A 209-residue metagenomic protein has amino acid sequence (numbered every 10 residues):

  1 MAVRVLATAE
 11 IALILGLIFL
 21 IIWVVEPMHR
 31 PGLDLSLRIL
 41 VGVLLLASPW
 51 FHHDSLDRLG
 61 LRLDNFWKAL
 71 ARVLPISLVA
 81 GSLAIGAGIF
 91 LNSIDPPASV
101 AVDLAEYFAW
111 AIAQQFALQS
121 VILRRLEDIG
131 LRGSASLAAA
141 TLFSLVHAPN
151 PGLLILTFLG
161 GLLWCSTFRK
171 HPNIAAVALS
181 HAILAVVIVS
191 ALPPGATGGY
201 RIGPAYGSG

Functional and structural regions predicted by a protein language model:
M1-L15, R38-I39, D54-S82, D103 (+1 more regions): Interfacial transmembrane-helix boundary/kink motif in multi-pass membrane proteins
M1-L56, V189-G209: N-terminal, membrane-interfacial amphipathic/helix-forming hydrophobic leader that caps and precedes the first
I14-V24, V79-G88, A140-P149, I183-P193: Aromatic-anchored segments of alpha-helical transmembrane domains
H29-R38, D95-A101, P151-F158: Short, aromatic-rich membrane-interface segments at the entry and exit of alpha-helical transmembrane domains
D34, L61, A69, V121 (+2 more regions): Alpha-helical transmembrane segments and their helix-entry boundary regions
I39, L70, L74, L78 (+8 more regions): Residue-level signature of the transmembrane alpha-helical core of multi-pass small-molecule transporters
S48, A84-I85, I89-L145: Function-critical hydrophobic alpha-helical transmembrane segments in multi-pass membrane proteins
L154-G209: Functionally important transmembrane alpha-helices
